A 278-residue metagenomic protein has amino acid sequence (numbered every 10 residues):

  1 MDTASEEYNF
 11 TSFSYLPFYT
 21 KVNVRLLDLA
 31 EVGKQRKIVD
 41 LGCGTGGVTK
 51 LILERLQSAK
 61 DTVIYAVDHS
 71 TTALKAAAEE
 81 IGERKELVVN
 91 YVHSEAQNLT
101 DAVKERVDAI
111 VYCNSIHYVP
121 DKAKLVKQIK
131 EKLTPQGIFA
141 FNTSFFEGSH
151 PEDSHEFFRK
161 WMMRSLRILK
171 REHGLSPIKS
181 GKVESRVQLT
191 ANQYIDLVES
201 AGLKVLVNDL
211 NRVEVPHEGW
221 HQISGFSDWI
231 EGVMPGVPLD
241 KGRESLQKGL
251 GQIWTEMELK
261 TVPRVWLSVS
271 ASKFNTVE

Functional and structural regions predicted by a protein language model:
A4-S5, L206-K260: C-terminal helical/coil "lid" or tail adjacent to the Rossmann-like core of SAM-dependent
P17-K34, L51: Conserved alpha-helix/loop element of class I SAM-dependent methyltransferases that forms part of the SAM/SAH-binding
V39-L41, T45-N98: Class I SAM-dependent methyltransferase SAM/SAH-binding core
D101-I110: A short acidic, Gly/Pro-enriched loop at the edge of an enzyme's catalytic core that lines a small-molecule cofactor
A109-K122, F145: A short SAM/SAH-binding and catalytic strip from SAM-dependent methyltransferases
A123-P135: A short glycine-rich, Lys/Arg-flanked "PGG" loop and its adjoining helix->strand segment in the class I
A140-K170: Conserved class I S-adenosyl-L-methionine
R186-A201: Short alpha-helix
